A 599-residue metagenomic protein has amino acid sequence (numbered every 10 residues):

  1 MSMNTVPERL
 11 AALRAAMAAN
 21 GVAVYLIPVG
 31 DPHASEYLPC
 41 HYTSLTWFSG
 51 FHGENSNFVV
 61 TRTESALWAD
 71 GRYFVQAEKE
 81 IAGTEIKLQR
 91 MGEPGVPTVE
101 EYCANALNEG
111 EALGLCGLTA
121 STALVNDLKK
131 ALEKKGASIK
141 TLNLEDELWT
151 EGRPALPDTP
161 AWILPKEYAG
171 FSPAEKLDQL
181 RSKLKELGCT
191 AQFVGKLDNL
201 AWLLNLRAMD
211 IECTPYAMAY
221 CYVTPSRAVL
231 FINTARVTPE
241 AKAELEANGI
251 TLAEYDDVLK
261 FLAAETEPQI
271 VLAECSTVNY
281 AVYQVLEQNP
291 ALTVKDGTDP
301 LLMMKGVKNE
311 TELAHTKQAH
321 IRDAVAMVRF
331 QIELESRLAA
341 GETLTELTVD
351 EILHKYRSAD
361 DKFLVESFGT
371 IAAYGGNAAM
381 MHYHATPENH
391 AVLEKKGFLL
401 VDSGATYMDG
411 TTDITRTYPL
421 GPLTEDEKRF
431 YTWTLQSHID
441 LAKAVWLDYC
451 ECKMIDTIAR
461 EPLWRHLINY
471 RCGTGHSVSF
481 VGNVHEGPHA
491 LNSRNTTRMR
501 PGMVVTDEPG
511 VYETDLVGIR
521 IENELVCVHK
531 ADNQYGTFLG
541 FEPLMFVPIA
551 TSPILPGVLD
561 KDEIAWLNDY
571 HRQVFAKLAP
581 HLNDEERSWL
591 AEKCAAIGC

Functional and structural regions predicted by a protein language model:
M1-C599: Active-site neighborhoods and metal-handling regions in enzymes and metal-associated proteins
